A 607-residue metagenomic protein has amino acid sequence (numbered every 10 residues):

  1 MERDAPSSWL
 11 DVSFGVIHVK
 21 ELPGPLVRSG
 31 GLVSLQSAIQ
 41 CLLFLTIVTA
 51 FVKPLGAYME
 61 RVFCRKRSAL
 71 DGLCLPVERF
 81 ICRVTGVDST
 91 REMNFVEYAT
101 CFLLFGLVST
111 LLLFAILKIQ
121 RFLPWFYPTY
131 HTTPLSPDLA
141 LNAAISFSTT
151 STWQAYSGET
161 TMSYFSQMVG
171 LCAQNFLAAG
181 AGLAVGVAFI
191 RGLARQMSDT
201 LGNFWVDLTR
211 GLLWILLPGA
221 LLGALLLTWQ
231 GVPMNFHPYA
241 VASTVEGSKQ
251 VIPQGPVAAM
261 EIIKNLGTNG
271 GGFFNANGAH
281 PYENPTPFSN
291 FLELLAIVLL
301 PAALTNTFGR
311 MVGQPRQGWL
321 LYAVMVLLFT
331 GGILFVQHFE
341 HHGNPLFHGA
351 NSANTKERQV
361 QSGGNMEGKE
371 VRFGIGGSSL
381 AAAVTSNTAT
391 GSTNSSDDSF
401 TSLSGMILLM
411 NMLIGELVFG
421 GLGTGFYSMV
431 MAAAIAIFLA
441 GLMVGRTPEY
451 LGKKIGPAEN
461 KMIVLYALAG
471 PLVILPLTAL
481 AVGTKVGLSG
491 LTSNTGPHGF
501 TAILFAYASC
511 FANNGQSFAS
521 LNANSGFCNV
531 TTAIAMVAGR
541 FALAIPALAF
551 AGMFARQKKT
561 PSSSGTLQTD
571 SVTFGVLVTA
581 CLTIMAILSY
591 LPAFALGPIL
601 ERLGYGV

Functional and structural regions predicted by a protein language model:
E2, I17, R28-V607: Membrane-proximal intracellular helices of multi-pass ion channels
